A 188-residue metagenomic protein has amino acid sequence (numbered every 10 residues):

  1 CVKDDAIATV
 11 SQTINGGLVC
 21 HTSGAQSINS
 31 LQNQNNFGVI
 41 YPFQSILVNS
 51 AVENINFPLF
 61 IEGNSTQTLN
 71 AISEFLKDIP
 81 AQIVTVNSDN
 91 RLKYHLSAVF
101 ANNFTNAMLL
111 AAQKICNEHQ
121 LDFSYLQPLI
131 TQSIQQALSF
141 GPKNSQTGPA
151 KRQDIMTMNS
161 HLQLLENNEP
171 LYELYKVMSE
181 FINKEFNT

Functional and structural regions predicted by a protein language model:
C1-V52: Rossmann-like NAD(P)(H) cofactor-binding subdomain of soluble oxidoreductases
V2-D5, N103, A107, L121 (+3 more regions): Conserved active-site and cofactor/substrate-binding residues in soluble primary-metabolism enzymes
A6-I7, S27, Q67-T68, A107-M108 (+1 more regions): Short phosphate-engaging motifs
T22, I61, K151: Short glycine/serine/threonine-biased micro-segments
G24-Q26, Q44, N90, I130-I134 (+1 more regions): Glycine-rich beta-alpha junction loops
N36, A51-L138, I182: Internal alpha-helical scaffold of NAD(P)-dependent oxidoreductase catalytic cores
S133-T188: Interdomain hinge/lid region at the active-site interface of Rossmann-like NAD(P)-dependent oxidoreductases
